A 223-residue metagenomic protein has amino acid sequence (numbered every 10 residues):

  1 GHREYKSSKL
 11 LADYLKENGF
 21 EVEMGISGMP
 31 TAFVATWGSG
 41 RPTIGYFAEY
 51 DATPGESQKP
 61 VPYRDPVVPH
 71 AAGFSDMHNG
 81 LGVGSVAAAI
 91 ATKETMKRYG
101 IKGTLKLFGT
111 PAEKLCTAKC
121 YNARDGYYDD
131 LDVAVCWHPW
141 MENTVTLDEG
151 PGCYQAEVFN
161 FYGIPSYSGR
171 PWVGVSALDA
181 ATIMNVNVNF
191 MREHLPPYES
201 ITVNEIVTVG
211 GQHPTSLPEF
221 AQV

Functional and structural regions predicted by a protein language model:
G1-F74, N79, V83-G103: Acidic/His- and Gly-rich active-site-bordering loop/insert found across diverse amide/peptide-bond hydrolases
F33-V34, A221-V223: A generic structural motif
T53, R64-A71, N79-G80, M96-F220: Histidine/acidic-residue-rich, glycine-tolerant segments that coordinate divalent metal ions
